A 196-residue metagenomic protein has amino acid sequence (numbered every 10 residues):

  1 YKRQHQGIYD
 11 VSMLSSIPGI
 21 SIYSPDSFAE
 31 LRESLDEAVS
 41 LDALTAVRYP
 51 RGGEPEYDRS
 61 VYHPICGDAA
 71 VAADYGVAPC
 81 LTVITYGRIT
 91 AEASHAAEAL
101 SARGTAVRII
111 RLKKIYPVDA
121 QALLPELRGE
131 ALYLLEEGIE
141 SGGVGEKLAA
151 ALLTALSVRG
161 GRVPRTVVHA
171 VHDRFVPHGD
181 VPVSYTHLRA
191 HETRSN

Functional and structural regions predicted by a protein language model:
Y1-Q4, T186-T193: Conserved small/polar residues in nucleotide/adenosyl-binding loops
K2-T82, A91: Conserved thiamine diphosphate
H5-Y9, D36-L41, V61-C66, H95-A102 (+3 more regions): Short, solvent-exposed amphipathic alpha-helical segments in soluble enzyme and RNA/protein-processing domains
M13-S16, E92-I109: Short helix-loop-beta junction
R48-P50, T85, L135-E136, A170: Short beta-strand segments
L81-T82, A131-Y133: Structural motif
V107-E126: Generic long, charged, amphipathic alpha-helical segments
K147-V176, D180-V181: Glycine-rich, acidic loop regions that bind phosphate or pyrophosphate groups
